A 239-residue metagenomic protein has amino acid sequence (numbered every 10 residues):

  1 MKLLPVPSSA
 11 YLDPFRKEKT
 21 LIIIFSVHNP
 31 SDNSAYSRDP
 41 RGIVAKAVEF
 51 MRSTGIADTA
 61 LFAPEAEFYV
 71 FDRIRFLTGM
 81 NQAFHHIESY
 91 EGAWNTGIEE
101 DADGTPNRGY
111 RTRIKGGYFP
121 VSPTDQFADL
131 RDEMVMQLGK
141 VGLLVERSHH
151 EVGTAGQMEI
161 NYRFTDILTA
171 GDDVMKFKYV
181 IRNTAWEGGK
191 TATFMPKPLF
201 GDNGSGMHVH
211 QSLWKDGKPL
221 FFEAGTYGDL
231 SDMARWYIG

Functional and structural regions predicted by a protein language model:
M1-G239: Glycine-rich, acidic/polar active-site loops that bind/position phosphate-bearing ligands
